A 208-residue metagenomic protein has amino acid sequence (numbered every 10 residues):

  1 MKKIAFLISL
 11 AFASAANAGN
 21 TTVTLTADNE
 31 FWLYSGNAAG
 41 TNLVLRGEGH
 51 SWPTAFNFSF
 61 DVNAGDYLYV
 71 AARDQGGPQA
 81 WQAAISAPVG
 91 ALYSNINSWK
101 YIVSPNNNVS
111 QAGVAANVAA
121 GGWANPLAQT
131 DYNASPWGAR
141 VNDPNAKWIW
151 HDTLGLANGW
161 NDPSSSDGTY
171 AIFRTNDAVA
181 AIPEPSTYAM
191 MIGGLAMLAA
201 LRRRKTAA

Functional and structural regions predicted by a protein language model:
I4-A5, A207: Residue-level detector of intrinsically disordered/flexible regions characterized by low predicted structural confidence
A5-N20, N176-L195, L201: Short, threonine-centered small-residue motifs that mark membrane-proximal processing/anchoring sites and TM-junction
T21-E30: Short N-terminal segments immediately surrounding and downstream of signal-peptide cleavage
T26, N63, Y69-A180: Accessory carbohydrate-binding/adhesion or oligomerization-edge regions at the termini of glycan-active proteins
E30-A84, A115: Beta-strand-rich ligand-recognition modules
A199-A208: C-terminal membrane-anchoring or membrane-association module
